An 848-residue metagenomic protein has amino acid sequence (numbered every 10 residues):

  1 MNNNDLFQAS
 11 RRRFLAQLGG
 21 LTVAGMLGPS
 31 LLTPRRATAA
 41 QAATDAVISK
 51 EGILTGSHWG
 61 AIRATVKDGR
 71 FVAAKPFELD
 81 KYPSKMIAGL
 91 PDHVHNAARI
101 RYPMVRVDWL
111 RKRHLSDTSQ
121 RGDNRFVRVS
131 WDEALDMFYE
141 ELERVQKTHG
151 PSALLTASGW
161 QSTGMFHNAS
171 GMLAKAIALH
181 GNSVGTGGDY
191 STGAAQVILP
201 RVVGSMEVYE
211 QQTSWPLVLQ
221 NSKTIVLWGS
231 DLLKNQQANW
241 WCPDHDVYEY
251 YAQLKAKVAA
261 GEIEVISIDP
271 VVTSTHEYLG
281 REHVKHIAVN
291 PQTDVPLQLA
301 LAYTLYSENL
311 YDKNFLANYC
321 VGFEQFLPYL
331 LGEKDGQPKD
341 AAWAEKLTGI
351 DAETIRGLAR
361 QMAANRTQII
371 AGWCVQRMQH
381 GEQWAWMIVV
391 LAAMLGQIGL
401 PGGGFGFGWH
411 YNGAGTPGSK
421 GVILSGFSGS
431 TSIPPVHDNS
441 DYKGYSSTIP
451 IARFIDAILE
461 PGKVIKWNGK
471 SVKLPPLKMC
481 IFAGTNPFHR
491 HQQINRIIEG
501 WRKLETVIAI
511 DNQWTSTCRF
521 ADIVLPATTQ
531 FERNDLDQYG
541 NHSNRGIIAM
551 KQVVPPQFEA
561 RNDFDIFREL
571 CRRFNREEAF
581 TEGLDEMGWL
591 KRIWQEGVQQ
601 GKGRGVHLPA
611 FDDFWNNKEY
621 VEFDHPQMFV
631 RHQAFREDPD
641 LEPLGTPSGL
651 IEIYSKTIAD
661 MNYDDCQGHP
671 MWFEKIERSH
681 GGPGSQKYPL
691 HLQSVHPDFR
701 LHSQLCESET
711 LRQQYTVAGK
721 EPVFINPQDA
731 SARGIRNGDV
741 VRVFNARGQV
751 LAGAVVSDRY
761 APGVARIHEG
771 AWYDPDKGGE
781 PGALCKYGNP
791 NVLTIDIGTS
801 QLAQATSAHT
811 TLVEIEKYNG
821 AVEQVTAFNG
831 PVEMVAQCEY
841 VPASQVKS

Functional and structural regions predicted by a protein language model:
N2-L310, L570-R572, S731, P775-S848: N-terminal export/assembly segments and adjacent metallocofactor-ligating motifs of anaerobic energy-metabolism
W109-E133, L310-A352, V553-E652, L692 (+3 more regions): N-terminal leader/propeptide and maturation segments of large enzyme subunits in energy/redox metabolism and hydrolases
G122, D231, R281-H283, F323 (+3 more regions): Flexible glycine/proline-enriched surface loops and loop-helix/loop-strand junctions
A169-A256, A260-I268, T275, V295-L299 (+3 more regions): Extended redox/cofactor-interaction regions of prokaryotic respiratory oxidoreductases
G185, Y311-N314, T354-R356, Q368-I370 (+7 more regions): Acidic/polar loop patches that form or flank catalytic/metal-binding clefts of enzymes that bind anionic ligands
L301, G322-F454: Active-site phosphate/pyrophosphate-binding segments
F531-P556, I566, C571-R573: Glycine/threonine-rich phosphate-binding loop and adjacent beta-strand/alpha-helix elements that clamp
Q557, D563-F614, K687, S703 (+2 more regions): Long, contiguous, secondary-structure-rich segments that constitute the structural scaffold of globular domains
